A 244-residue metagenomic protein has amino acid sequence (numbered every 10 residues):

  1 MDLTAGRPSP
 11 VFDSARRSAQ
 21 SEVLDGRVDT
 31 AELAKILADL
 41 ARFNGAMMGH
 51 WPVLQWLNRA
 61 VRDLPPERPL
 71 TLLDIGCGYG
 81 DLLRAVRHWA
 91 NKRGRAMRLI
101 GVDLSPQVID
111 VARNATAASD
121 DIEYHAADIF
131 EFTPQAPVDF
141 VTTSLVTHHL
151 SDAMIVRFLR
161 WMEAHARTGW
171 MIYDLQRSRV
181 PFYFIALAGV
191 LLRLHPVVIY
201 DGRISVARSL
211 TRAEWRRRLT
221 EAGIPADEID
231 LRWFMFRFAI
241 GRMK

Functional and structural regions predicted by a protein language model:
M1-G26: N-terminal auxiliary segments of SAM/dcSAM-dependent transferases
V23-G26, T30-V61: Class I SAM-dependent methyltransferase Rossmann-like catalytic core, especially the SAM/SAH-binding loop
L73, Y79-D81, V86-E131: Class I SAM-dependent methyltransferase SAM/SAH-binding core
T142: A conserved beta-strand element that flanks and buttresses the S-adenosyl-L-methionine
L150-W161: A short, conserved alpha-helix within the catalytic core of class I
A166-L175: Conserved beta-strand signature within the Rossmann-like core of class I S-adenosyl-L-methionine
L175-T220: C-terminal alpha-helical "lid/dimerization" subdomain adjacent to the S-adenosyl-L-methionine
R208, R212-K244: Conserved Class I S-adenosyl-L-methionine
